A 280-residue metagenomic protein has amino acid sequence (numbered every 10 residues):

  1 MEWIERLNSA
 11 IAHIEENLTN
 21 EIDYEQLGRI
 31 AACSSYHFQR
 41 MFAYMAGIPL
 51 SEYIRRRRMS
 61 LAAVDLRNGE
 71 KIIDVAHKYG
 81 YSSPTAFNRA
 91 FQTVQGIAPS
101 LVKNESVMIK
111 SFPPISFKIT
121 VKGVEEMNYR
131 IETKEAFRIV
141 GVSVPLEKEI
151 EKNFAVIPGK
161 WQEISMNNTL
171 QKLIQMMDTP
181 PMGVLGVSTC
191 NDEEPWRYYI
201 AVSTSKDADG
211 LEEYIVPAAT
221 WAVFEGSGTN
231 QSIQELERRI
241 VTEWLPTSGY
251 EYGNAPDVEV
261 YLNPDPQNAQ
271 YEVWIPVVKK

Functional and structural regions predicted by a protein language model:
M1, E21-I22, Y53, F154 (+2 more regions): Non-catalytic, surface-exposed connector residues within folded enzymatic/regulatory domains
I4, N8-E25, Y44-Y79, S106-E125: Terminal helix-turn-helix DNA-binding modules in bacterial transcription factors
I14, F38, I240: Conserved hydrophobic/aromatic pocket- or pore-lining residues that grip, position, or stack substrates in active sites
E21-I54, A76-A98: Basic/polar phosphate-binding segments, predominantly the helix-turn-helix DNA-binding elements of transcriptional
S60, V64, I73, S82-K280: A solvent-exposed interaction/effector surface
